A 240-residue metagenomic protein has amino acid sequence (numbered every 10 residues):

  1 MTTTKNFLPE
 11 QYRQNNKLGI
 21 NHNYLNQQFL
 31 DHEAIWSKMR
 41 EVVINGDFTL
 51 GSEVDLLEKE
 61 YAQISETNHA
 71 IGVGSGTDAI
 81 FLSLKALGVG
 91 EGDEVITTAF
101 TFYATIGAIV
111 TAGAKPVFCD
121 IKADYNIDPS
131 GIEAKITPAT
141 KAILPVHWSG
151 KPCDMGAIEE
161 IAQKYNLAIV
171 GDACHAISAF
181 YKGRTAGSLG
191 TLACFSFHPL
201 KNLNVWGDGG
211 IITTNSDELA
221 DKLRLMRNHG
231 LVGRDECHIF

Functional and structural regions predicted by a protein language model:
M1-A86, G90, T111, Q163: Conserved PLP-binding active-site segment in aminotransferase class I/II-type PLP enzymes
K5-F7, A176-K182, L189-F240: Active-site region of PLP-dependent enzymes
F7, K85-A173, F180: PLP-dependent aminotransferase-like
Y24, K38-M39, Y61, A79 (+10 more regions): Generic structural signal for small/hydrophobic residues in well-ordered secondary structure, especially within
L50-V54, G76-I80, F102, Y125 (+2 more regions): Conserved donor sugar-nucleotide recognition element shared by glycan-biosynthetic enzymes
K59, G156-E159, D208: Active-site phosphate/pyrophosphate- and oxyanion-stabilizing loops and adjacent acidic/basic residues in soluble
S65, G90, P138, G187-S188 (+1 more regions): Structured loop/turn residues at beta-strand edges in well-structured enzyme cores
